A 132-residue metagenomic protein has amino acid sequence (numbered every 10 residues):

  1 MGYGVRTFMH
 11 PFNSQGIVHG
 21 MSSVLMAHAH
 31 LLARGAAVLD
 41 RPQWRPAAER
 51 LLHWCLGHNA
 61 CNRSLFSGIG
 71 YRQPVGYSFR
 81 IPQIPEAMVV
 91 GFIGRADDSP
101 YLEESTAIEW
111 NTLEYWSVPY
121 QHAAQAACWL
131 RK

Functional and structural regions predicted by a protein language model:
M1-K132: Aromatic (Trp/Tyr) and acidic
